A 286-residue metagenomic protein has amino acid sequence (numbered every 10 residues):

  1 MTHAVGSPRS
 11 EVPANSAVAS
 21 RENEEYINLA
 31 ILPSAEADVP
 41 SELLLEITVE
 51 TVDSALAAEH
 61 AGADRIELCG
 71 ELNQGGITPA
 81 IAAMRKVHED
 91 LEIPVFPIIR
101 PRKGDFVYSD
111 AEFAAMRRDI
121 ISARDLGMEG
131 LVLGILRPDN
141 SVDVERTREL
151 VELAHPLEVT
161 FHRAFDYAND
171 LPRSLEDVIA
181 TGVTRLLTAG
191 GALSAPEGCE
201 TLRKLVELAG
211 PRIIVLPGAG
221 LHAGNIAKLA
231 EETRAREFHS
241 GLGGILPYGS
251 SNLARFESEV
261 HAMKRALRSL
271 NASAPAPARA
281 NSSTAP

Functional and structural regions predicted by a protein language model:
P40-E50, P101-A115, T160-D170: Active-site mouth loops of central-metabolism enzymes
L43-I47, I66-L68, V95-I99, L131-L133 (+4 more regions): Hydrophobic faces of well-ordered beta-strands that scaffold small-molecule active sites in alpha/beta enzyme cores
D53-A55, Y108-R118, N169-A180, L221-A235: Catalytic cores of alpha/beta
A61-I66, L91-I93, G127-G130, A154-P156 (+3 more regions): Glycine-enriched alpha-helix->loop->beta-strand junction motifs that scaffold or abut catalytic
E67-Q74, L126, L131-R137, R185-A195 (+1 more regions): Glycine-rich phosphate-binding active-site loops on the catalytic face of alpha/beta enzymes
N73-L91, R137-L153, A168-R173, A192-V206 (+2 more regions): Active-site-adjacent beta->alpha loops and helix N-cap segments on the catalytic face of soluble alpha/beta enzymes
A82, V87, I93-V144: Glycine/small-residue-rich loop that forms an oxyanion/phosphate-binding "nest" at active or ligand-binding sites
L246-A274: C-terminal helical cap(s) of enzyme catalytic domains, especially alpha/beta-barrels
